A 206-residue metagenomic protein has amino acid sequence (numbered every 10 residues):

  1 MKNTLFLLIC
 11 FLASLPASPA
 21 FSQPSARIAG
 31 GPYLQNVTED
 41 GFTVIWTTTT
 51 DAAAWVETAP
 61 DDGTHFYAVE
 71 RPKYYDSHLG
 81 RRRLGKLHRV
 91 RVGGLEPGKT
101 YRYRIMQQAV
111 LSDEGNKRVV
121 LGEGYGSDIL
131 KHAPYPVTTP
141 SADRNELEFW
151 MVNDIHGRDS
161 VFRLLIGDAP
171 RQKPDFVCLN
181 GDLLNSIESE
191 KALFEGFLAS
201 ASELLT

Functional and structural regions predicted by a protein language model:
M1-T4: Positively charged n-region of N-terminal signal peptides that target proteins for export
F6-P16: Bacterial N-terminal signal peptides
L15-S18, K173: Hydrophobic alpha-helix-in-membranes signature
F21-M151, H156, P170-R171: Acidic, histidine-bearing metal-coordination/catalytic regions of metal-dependent phosphoesterases
Q108, S112-N116, A142-T206: Active-site neighborhood of divalent metal-dependent phosphoester/pyrophosphate hydrolases
